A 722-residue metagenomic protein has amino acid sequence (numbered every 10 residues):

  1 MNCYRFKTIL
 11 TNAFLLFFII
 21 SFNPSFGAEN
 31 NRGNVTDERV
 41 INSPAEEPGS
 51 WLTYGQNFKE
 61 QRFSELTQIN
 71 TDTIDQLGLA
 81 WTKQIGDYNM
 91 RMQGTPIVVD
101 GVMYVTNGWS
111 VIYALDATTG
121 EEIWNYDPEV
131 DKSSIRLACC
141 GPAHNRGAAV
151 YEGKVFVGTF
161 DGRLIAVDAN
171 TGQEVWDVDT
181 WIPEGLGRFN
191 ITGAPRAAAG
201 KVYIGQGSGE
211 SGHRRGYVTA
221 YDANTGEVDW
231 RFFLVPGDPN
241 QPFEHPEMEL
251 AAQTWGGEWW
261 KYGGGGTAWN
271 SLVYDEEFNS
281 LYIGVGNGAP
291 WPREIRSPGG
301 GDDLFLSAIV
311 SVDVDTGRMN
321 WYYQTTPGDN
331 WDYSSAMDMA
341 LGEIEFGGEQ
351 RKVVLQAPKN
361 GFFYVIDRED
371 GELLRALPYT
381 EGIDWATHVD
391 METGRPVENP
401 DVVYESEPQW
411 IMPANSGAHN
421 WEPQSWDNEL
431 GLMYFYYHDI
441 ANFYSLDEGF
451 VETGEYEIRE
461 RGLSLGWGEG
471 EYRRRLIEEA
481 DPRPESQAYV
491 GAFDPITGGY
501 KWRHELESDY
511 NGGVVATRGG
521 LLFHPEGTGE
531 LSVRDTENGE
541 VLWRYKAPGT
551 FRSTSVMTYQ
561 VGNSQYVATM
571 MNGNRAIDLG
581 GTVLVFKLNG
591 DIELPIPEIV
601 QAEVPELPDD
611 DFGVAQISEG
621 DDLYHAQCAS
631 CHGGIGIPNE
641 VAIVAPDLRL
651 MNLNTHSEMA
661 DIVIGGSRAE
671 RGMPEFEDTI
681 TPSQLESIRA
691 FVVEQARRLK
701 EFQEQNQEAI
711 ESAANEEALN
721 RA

Functional and structural regions predicted by a protein language model:
E29-L79, D238-M248, R395-P400, E478-A480 (+2 more regions): Blade/loop signatures of beta-propeller domains
E38, I599-L623, A718-A722: Electrostatic cytochrome c docking/interface patches
W51-G55, R91-V111, L137-R163, R188-S211 (+9 more regions): Repeat-blade elements of multi-bladed beta-propeller folds
K83-T95, N125-A149, E174-A194, F233-S271 (+9 more regions): Extracytoplasmic beta-rich repeat domains
G158, Q616, S657, E677-E717: C-terminal capping alpha-helices of c-type cytochrome domains
M557-A602: Blade-level signature of beta-propeller repeat domains, shared across WD40, Kelch, NHL, RCC1 and BNR/Asp-box propellers
V614-I635, S657-G665, N720-A722: Sequence/structural segment immediately N-terminal to covalent heme-attachment motifs in c-type and related
G633-R668, E675: Gly/Gly-Pro-rich "capping" loops immediately C-terminal to redox-active cysteine motifs in periplasmic/lumenal
